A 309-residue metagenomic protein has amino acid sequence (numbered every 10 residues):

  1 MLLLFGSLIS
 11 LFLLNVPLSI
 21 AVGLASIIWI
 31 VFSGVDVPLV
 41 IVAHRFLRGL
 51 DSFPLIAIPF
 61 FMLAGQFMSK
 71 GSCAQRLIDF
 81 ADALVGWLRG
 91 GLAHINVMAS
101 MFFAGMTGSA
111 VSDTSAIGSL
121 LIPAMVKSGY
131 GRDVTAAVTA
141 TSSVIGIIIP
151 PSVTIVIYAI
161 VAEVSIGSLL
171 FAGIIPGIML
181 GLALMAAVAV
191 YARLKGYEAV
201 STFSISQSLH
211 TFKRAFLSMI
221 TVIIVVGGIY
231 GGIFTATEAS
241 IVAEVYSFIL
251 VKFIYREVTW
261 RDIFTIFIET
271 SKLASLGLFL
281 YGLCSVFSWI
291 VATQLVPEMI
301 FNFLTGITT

Functional and structural regions predicted by a protein language model:
M1-T309: Alpha-helical transmembrane segments of multi-pass membrane transport proteins
